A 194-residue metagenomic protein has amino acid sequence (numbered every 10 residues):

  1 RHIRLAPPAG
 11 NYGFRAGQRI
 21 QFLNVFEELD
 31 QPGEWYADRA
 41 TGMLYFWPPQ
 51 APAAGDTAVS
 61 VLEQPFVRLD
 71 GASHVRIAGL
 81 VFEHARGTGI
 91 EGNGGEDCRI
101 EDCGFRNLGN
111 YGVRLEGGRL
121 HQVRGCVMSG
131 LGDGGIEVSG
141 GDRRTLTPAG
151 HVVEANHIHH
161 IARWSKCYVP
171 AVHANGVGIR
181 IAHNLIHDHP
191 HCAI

Functional and structural regions predicted by a protein language model:
H2-Y12, G42-P48: A generic structural motif
A6-E27: Structured beta-strand-rich cores of soluble
N24-D70, A78-A85: Right-handed parallel beta-helix/beta-spiral solenoid domain characteristic of secreted/periplasmic
A40, S165-K166, R180, D188: Extracellular, surface-exposed repeat architectures
P65, R86-E91, G109-E116, G132-V138 (+2 more regions): Short glycine/acidic-rich loop motifs that flank beta-strands on beta-rich extracellular proteins
R68-R76, E96-R99, G117-R124, G140-E154 (+1 more regions): Surface-exposed loop/turn motifs in large extracellular/passenger domains
A72-V75, E83-R119: A conserved hydrophobic secondary-structure block that centers on an alpha-helix together with its immediately flanking
